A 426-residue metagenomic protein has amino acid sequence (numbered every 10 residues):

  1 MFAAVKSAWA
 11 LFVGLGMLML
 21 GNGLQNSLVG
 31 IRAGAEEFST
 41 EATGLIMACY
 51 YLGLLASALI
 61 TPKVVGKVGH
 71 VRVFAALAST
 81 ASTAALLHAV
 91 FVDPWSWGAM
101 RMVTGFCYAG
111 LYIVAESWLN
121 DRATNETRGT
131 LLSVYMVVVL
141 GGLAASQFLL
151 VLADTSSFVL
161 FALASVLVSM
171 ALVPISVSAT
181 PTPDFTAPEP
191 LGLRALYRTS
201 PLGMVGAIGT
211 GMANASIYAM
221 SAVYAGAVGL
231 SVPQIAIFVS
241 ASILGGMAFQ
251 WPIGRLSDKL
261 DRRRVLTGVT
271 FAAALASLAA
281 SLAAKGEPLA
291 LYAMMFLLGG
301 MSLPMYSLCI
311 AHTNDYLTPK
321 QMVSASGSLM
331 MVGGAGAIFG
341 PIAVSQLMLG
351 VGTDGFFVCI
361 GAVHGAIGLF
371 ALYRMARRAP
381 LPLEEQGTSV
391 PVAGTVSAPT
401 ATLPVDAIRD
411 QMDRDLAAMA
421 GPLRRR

Functional and structural regions predicted by a protein language model:
M1-A3, P183-L191, R374-R426: Intrinsic disorder in cytosolic terminal tails and internal cytosolic loops of multi-pass membrane transporters
F2-Y51, S200-A207, N214-Y224, V228 (+1 more regions): Helix-loop boundary and gating motifs at the non-cytosolic
V29, G110-A123, L303-T318: Intracellular juxtamembrane helix-capping segments at the cytosolic ends of symmetry-related transmembrane helices
T40-E41, N125-Y135, V232, L317-L329: Loop-to-transmembrane helix entry/capping segments in MFS-fold secondary transporters and related SLC/MFSD carriers
S57-H70, D154, F249-D261, M348-L349: Helix-to-loop junctions at the C-terminal end of transmembrane segments in multipass secondary transporters
R72-L86, S165, R264-A279, G361: Structural signature of the two symmetry-related core transmembrane helices
M102-V137: Cytoplasmic helix-loop-helix junction between adjacent transmembrane helices in 12-TM secondary transporters
L150-D154, L163-F185, I367-M375: C-terminal membrane-cytosol helix-exit motif in multi-pass small-molecule transporters
